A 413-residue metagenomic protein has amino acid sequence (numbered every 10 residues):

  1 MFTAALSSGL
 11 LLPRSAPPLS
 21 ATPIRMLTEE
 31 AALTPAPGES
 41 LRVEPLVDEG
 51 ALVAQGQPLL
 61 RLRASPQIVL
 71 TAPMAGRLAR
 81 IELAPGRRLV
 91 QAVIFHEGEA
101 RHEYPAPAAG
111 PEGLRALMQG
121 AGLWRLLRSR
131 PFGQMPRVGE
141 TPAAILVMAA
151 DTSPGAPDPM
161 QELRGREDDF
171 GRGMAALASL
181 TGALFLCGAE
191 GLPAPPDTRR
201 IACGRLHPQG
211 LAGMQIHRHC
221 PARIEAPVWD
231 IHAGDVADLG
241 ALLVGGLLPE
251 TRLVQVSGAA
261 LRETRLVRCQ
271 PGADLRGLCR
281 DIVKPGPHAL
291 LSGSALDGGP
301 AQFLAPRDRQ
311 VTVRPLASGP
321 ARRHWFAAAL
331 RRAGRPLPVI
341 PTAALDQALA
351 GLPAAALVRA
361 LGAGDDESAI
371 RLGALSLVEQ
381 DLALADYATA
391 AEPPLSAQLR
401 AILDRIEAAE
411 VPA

Functional and structural regions predicted by a protein language model:
M1-L46: N-terminal, Lys/Arg-enriched amphipathic/low-complexity engagement segments that precede the first folded domain
T28-A32, R42-E44, G50, Q67 (+2 more regions): A common structural microfeature
P35-P37, R63, A260, S294: Short, well-ordered turn and helix-capping elements at secondary-structure junctions
P37-L41, V53-G56, S65-R80: Generic structural motif
L41-L46, R63, E103-A108: Aromatic/His-enriched, Gly/Pro-containing loop or helix-boundary segments that lie immediately adjacent to catalytic
V47-D48, V53-A54, L59, P73 (+2 more regions): Surface-exposed strand-loop junctions at beta-sheet edges and helix termini that form docking/interaction patches
Q55-R63, G98-R101: Glycine-/proline-rich flexible loop or hinge segments
I68, E82-G277, D281-A413: Buried, small/hydrophobic-residue-enriched core segments of structured protein domains
